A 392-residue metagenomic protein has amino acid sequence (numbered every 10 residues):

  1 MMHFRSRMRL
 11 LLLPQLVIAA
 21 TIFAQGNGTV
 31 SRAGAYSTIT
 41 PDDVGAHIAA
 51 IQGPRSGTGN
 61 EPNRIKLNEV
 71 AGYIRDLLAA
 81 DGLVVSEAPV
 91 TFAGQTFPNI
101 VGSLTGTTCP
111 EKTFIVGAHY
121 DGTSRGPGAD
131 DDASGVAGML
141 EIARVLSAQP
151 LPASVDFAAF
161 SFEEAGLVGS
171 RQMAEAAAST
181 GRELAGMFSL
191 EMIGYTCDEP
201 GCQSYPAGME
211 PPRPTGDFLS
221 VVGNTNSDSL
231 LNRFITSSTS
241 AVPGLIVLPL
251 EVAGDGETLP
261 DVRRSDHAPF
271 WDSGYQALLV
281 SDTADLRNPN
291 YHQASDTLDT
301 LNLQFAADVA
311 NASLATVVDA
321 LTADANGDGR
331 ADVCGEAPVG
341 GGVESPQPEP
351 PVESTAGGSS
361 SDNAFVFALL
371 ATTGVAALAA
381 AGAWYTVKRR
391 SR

Functional and structural regions predicted by a protein language model:
M1-L13: Bacterial N-terminal signal peptides that target proteins for export
L11-F23: Bacterial N-terminal signal peptides
G28-N68, D81, D121, R287-D296: N-terminal capping segment at the start of a domain
A46-T105, L245-E251: A non-catalytic alpha/beta surface segment that caps or lines the substrate-entry region of metallo-dependent hydrolase
T123-L230, V262: Acidic/histidine-rich catalytic neighborhood of metal-dependent amide-processing enzymes
I193, D198-A325: Active-site-adjacent substrate-binding region of metalloamidase/peptidase-like peptide-processing proteins
D324-A364: C-terminal low-complexity, Ser/Thr- and acidic/Pro-rich disordered "stalk" regions positioned immediately N-terminal
T372-R392: C-terminal membrane-anchoring or membrane-association module
